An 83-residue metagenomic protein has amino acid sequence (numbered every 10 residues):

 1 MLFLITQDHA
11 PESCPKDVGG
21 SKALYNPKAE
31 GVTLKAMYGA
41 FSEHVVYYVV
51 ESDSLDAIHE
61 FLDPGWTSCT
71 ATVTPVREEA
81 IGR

Functional and structural regions predicted by a protein language model:
M1-R83: Conserved, structured core segments of small domains
